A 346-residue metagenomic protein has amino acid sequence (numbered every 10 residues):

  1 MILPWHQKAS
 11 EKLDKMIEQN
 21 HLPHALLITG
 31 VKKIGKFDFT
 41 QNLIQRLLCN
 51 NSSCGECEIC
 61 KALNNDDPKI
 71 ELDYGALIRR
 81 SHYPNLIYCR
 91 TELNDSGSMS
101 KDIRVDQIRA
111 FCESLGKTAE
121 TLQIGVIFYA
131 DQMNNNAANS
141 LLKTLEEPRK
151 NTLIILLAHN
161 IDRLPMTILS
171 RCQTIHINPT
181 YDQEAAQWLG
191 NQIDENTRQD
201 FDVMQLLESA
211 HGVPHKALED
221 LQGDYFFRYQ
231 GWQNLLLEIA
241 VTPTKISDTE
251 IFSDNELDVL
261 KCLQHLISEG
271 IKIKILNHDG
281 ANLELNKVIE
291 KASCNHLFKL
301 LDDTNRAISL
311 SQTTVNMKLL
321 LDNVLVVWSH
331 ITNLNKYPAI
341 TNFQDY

Functional and structural regions predicted by a protein language model:
M1-N136: Clamp-loader machinery-focused feature within the broader ASCE/P-loop NTPase space
M1-R46, I59-A62, K150-T152, H159-Y346: Charged, glycine-rich active-site and insertion segments that engage polyanionic ligands
C49, K117, E146-E147, I331: Conserved amphipathic alpha-helical interaction elements at protein-protein interfaces in regulatory, energy-coupling
A76-R79, E146, P165-M166: Short secondary-structure boundary/capping segments
G116, N139-L156: Conserved catalytic/switch belt of AAA+ P-loop NTPases
N135-A138, N333: Short N-terminal helix/helix-N-cap motif within the alpha/beta-hydrolase-1
